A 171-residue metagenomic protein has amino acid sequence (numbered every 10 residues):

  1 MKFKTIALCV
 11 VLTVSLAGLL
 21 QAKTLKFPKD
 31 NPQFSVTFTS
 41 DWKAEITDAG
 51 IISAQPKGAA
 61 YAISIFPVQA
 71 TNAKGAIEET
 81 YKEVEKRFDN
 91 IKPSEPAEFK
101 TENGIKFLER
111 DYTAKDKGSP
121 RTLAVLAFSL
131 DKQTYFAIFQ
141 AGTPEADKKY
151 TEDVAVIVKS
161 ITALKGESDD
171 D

Functional and structural regions predicted by a protein language model:
M1-A7: Positively charged n-region of N-terminal signal peptides that target proteins for export
A7-A17: Bacterial N-terminal signal peptides
L19-K29: Cleaved targeting-peptide boundary
D30-E79, S119: Secretory pathway targeting signatures of secreted, lumenal, and periplasmic proteins
T39, K74-Y81, E85, T151-V158: Extracytoplasmic/secreted envelope proteins and their assembly/folding machinery, especially bacterial periplasmic
S40-W42, I91, Y135-D171: Surface-exposed amphipathic alpha-helical segments
I63-T71, D111, A141-D147: Second-shell loop/turn segments in exported
V84-D131: Signature of long, low-cysteine stretches enriched in small and polar/charged residues
